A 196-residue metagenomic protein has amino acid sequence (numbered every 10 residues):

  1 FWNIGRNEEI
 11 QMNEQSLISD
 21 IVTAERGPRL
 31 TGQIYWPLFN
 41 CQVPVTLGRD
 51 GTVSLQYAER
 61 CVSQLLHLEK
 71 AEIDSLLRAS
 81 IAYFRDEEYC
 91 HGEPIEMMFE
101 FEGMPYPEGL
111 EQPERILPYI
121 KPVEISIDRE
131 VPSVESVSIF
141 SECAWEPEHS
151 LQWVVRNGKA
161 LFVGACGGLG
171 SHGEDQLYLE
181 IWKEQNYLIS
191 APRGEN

Functional and structural regions predicted by a protein language model:
M12-E25, R29-I34, L110, E114-N196: Acidic, proline/glycine-rich low-complexity IDRs
M12-P107: Long, contiguous N-terminal structural blocks used for assembly/anchoring
